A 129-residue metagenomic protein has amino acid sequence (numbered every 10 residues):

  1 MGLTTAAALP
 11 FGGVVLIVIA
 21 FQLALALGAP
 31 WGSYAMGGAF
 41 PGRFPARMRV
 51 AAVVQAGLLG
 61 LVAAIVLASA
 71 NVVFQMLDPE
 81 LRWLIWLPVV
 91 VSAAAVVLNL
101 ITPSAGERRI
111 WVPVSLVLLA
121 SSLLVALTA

Functional and structural regions predicted by a protein language model:
G2-A8, G28-A52, V73: Interfacial loop at the N-terminal end of multi-pass membrane proteins
T4-A8, G38-A39, Q75-W83, G106-S115: Non-cytosolic membrane-interface motifs at loop->transmembrane helix junctions
A7, F11-V18, M48-L58, L84-V91 (+2 more regions): Hydrophobic alpha-helical transmembrane segments of polytopic
G13-S33: N-terminal signal-anchor/start-transfer transmembrane helix
V54-L67, L119-L123: Hydrophobic core of alpha-helical transmembrane segments in multi-pass integral membrane proteins
L61-L98: Mid-chain, well-packed structural core segment of small domains
A68-V72, S122-A129: Juxtamembrane boundary at the C-terminal end of a transmembrane helix
A94-I110, A126-A129: Membrane-helix boundary connector in multi-pass membrane proteins
